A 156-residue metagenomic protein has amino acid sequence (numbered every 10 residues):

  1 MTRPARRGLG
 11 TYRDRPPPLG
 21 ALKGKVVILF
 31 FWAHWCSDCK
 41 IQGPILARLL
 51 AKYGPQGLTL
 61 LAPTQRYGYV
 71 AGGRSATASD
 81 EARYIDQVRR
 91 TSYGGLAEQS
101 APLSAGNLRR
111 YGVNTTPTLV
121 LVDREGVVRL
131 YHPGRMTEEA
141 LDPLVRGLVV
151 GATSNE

Functional and structural regions predicted by a protein language model:
M1-L19, G94-Q99: N-terminal "domain-start" segment that seeds a small globular fold
M1-L9, L22, V27, L144-E156: Non-globular targeting/processing and membrane-anchoring segments
P17-K40, L46: Short active-site neighborhood of thiol/selenol oxidoreductases, capturing the structured segment around
G24, T91-G147: Thiol/disulfide oxidoreductase modules built on the thioredoxin-like
I28-L29, L60, L119: Hydrophobic beta-strand anchors of alpha/beta hydrolase catalytic cores
A33-D38, Q65-V70, A105-G106, V128 (+1 more regions): Solvent-exposed loop/turn segments at secondary-structure junctions within structured extracellular/periplasmic domains
I41-S92, S100-R109: Structural microenvironment flanking redox-active thiols in thiol-disulfide oxidoreductases
